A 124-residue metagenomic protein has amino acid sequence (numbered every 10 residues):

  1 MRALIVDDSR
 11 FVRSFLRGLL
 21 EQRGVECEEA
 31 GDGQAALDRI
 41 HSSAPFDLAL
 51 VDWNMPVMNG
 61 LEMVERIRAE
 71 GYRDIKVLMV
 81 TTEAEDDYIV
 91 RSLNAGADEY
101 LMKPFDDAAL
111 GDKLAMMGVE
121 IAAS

Functional and structural regions predicted by a protein language model:
S14-Q22: Charged docking surfaces used in two-component/phosphorelay signaling
E29-L48: Acidic, metal-coordinating helix/loop segments flanking the phosphotransfer/catalytic sites of two-component signaling
M55: Receiver (REC) domain active-site loop signature in two-component systems and cognate sites in sensor histidine kinases
F105-L114: C-terminal output helix
